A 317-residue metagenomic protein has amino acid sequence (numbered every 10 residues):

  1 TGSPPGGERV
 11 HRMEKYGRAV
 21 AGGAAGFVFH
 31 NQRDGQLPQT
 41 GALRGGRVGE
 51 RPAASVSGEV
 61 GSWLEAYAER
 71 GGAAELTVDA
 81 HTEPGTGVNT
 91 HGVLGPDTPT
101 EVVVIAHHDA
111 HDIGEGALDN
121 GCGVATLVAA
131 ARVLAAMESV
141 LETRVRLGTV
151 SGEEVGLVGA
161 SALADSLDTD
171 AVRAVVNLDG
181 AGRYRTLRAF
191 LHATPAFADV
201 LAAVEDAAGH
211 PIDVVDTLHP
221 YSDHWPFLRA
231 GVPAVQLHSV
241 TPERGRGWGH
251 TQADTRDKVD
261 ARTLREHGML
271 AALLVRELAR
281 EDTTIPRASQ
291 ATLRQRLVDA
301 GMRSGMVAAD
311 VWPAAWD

Functional and structural regions predicted by a protein language model:
T1-G46, P52: Extracellular/luminal Protease-associated
T1-S3, H30-R33, L94, A106-H108 (+3 more regions): Active-site-proximal beta-strand/loop segments in catalytic clefts of secreted hydrolases
P4-R9, I113-G123, D216, D260: Alpha-helix N-cap/helix-initiation motif
A19, L127, F227-L228: Hydrophobic residues within well-ordered alpha-helices
A42-A117, A129-R132, A136-V145: Soluble metallo-hydrolase cores and metallopeptidase-like ectodomains found primarily in the secretory/periplasmic
P99, D112, V150-R246: Metal-dependent peptidase/peptidase-like ectodomains
T126-A130, L134, A160-L163, A271-V275: Buried hydrophobic packing segments
A129, R146, R244-W316: His/Asp/Glu-rich mid-to-C-terminal helical/loop segments that flank catalytic regions of hydrolases
